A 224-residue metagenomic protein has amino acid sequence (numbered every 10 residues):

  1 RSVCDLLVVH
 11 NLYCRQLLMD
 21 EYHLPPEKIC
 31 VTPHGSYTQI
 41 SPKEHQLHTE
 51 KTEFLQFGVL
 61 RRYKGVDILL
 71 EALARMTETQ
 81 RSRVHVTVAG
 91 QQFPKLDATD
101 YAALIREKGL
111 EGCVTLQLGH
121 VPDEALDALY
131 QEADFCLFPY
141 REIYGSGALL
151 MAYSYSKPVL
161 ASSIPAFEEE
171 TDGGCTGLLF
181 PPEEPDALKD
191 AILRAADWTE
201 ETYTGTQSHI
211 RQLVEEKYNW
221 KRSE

Functional and structural regions predicted by a protein language model:
V8, L47-K64, L70-L73, T87: Conserved donor-binding/catalytic core segment of Leloir-type glycosyltransferases
Y13, G35: Carbohydrate-associated surface elements
H85-D100, G119: Glycosyltransferase donor-sugar binding loop
T99-V121: Nucleotide-activated donor-binding/catalytic signature segment of Leloir-type glycosyltransferases, i.e., the conserved
A128-Y144, K157: Acidic donor-binding loop of glycosyltransferase active sites
M151, I164-G174, L178-L179: Short acidic/histidine- and often glycine-rich active-site loop of Leloir-type glycosyltransferases that engages
G173-G174, L178-P185, L193-E200: Conserved acidic donor-binding segment of nucleotide-sugar-dependent glycosyltransferases
E201-K217: A short, well-ordered alpha-helix in the C-terminal region of glycosyltransferases
